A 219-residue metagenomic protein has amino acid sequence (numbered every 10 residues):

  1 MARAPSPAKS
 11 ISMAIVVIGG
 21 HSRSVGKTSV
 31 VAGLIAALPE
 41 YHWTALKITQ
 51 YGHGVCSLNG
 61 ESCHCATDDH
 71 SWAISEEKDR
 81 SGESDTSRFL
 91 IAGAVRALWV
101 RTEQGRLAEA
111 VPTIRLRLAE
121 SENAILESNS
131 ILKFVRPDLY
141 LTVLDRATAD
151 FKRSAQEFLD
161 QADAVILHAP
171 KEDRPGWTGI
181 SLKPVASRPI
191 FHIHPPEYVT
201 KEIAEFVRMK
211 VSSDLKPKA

Functional and structural regions predicted by a protein language model:
M1-S10, P217-K218: Intrinsic disorder/low-complexity segments
I11-V16: Extreme N-terminal starter segment of soluble prokaryotic enzymes
V17, H42-L46, T142: Conserved beta-strand elements of the Class I
V17-L34: Glycine-rich phosphate-binding P-loop
I35-T102: N-terminal phosphate/diphosphate-binding loop that engages ATP/GTP or pyrophosphate donors across diverse enzyme folds
W72, V95-E120: Active-site rim loops that border cofactor/substrate pockets in soluble metabolic enzymes
L116-N123, S128-K210: Conserved catalytic-core segment of NTP-binding enzymes
